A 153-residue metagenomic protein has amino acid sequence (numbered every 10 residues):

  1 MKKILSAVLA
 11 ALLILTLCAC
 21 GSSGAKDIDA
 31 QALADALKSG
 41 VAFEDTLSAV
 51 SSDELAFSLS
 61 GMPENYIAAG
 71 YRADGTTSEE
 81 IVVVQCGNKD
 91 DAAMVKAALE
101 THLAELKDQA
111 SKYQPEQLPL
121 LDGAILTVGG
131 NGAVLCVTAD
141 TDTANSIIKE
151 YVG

Functional and structural regions predicted by a protein language model:
M1-A11: Positively charged n-region of N-terminal signal peptides that target proteins for export
L15-A19: C-terminal motif of bacterial Sec signal peptides marking the signal peptidase cleavage site
G21-G24: Bacterial signal peptide processing site
I28-T46: Post-signal peptide N-terminal segment of mature Sec-exported envelope proteins
L47-S78, D90-V95, L121-D122: Short, compositionally biased low-complexity segments enriched in polar/charged residues
A73-D74, E116-G153: A short, solvent-exposed beta-edge/loop patch
E80-N88, G132-V137: Second-shell loop/turn segments in exported
K89-G129: Short Gly/Thr-rich strand-loop-strand
